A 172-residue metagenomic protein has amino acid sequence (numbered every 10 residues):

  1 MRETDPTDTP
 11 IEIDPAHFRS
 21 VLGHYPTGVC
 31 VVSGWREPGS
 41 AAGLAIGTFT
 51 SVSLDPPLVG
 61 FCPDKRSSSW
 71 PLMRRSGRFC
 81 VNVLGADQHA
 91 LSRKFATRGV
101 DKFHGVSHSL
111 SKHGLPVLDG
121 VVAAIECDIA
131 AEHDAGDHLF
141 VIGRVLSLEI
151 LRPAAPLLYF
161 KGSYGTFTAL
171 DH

Functional and structural regions predicted by a protein language model:
M1-H172: Basic, polyanion-binding surface patches
